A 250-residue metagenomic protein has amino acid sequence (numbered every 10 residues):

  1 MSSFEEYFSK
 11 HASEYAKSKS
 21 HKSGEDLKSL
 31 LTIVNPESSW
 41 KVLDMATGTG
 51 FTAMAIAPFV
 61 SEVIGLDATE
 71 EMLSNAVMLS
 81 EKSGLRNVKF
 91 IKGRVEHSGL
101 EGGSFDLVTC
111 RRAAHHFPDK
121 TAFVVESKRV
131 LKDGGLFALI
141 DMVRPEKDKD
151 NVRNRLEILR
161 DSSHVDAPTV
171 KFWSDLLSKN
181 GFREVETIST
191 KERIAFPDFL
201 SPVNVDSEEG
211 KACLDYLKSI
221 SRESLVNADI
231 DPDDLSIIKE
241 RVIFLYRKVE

Functional and structural regions predicted by a protein language model:
M1-W40, F51-A55, E71-N75, L79-S83 (+1 more regions): Conserved class I S-adenosyl-L-methionine
L43-H97: Class I SAM-dependent methyltransferase SAM/SAH-binding core
T49, K120, E184-E250: Conserved Class I S-adenosyl-L-methionine
T109: A conserved beta-strand element that flanks and buttresses the S-adenosyl-L-methionine
R112-A113: Short catalytic micro-motifs in class I SAM-dependent methyltransferases
T121-L136: A short glycine-rich, Lys/Arg-flanked "PGG" loop and its adjoining helix->strand segment in the class I
A138-D161: Conserved class I S-adenosyl-L-methionine
D166-G181: Short alpha-helix
